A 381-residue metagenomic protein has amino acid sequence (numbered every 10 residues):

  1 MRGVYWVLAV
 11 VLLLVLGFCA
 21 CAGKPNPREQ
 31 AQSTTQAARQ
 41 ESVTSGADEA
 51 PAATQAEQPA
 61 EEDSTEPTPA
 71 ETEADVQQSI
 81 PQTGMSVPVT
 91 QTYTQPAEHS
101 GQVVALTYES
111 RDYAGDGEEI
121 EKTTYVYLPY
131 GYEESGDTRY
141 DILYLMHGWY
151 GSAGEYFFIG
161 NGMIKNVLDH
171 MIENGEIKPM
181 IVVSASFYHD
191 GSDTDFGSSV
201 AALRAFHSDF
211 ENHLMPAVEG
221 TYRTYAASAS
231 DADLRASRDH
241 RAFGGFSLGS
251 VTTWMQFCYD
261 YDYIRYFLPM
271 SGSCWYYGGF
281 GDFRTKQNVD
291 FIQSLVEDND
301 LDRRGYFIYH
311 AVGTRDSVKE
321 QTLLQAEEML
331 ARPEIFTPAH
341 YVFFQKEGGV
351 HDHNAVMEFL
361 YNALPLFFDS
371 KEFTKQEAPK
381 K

Functional and structural regions predicted by a protein language model:
M1-V10: Positively charged n-region of N-terminal signal peptides that target proteins for export
G17-A20: C-terminal motif of bacterial Sec signal peptides marking the signal peptidase cleavage site
A22-A50: Short, low-complexity, disordered segments immediately C-terminal to signal peptides in bacterial exported proteins
Q36-Q40, G46, Q55, E61-K381: Non-catalytic cap/lid and distal C-terminal segments of serine-dependent acyl enzymes
